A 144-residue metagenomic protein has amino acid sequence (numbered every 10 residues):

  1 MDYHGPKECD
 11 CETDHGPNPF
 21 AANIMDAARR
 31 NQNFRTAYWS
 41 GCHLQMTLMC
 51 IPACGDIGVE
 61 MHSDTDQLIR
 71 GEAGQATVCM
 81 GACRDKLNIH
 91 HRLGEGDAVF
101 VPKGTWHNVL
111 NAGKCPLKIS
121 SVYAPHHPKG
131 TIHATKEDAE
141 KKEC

Functional and structural regions predicted by a protein language model:
M1-Q45, G58, H91, E137-C144: A short, N-terminal "cap"/entry segment at the start of jelly-roll beta-barrel domains of the cupin/DSBH fold
M46-C50, L68, H90, A98-F100 (+1 more regions): Conserved hydrophobic/aromatic beta-strand scaffold that supports enzyme active sites
T47-D64: Conserved short histidine dyad/triad with adjacent acidic residue
I57-V59, V78-C79, V101, H107-G113 (+1 more regions): Short beta-strand His + acidic residue motifs that chelate non-heme Fe in jelly-roll/DSBH and cupin folds
D64-C83: Glycine- and acidic-residue-biased ligand/ion/polar-headgroup-sensing regions
L68, C115-T131: A short hydrophobic beta-strand segment most commonly corresponding to one strand of the jelly-roll/cupin
C83-K103: Short acidic-glycine-tyrosine-enriched beta hairpin
